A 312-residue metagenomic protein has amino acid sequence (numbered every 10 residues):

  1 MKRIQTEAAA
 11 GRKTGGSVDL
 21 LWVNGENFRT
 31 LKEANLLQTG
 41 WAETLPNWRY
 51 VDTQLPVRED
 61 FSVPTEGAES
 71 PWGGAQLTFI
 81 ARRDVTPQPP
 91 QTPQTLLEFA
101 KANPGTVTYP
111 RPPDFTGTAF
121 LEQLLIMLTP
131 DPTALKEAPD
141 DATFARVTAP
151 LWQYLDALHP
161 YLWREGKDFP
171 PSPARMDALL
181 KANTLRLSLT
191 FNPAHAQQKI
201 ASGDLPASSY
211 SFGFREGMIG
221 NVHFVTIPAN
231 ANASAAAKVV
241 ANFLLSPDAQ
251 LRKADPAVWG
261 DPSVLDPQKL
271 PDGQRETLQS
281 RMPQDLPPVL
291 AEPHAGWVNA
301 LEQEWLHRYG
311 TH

Functional and structural regions predicted by a protein language model:
M1, F28, M176-D177, A237: Short, hydrophobic alpha-helical packing/hinge segments within bilobed ligand-binding/sensory domains
M1-T30: Early extracytoplasmic/lumenal segment of secretory-pathway proteins
I4, L31, M176-K181, I227: Hydrophobic residues within well-ordered alpha-helices
V18, N24-A174: Extracytoplasmic ligand-binding site segments that recognize negatively charged/polar headgroups
F28-T30, L187-P206: A ligand-binding cleft/hinge motif common to bilobed small-molecule-binding domains
F61, A75, Y154-L158, L205-T226: Periplasmic-binding protein-like
A178, P283-H312: Conserved C-terminal helix/tail region of periplasmic/extracytoplasmic solute-binding proteins
M218-I219, H223-V289: Mature extracytoplasmic/periplasmic domains
